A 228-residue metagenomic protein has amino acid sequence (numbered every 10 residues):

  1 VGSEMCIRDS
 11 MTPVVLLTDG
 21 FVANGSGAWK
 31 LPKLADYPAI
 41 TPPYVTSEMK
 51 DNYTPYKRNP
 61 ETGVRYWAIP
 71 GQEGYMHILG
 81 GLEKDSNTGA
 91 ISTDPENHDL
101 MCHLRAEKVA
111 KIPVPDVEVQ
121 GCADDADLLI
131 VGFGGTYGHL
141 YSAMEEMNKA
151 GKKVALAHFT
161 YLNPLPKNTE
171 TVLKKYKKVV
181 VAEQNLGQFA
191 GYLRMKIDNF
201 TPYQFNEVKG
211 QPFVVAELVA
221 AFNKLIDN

Functional and structural regions predicted by a protein language model:
V1-I7: Short, small-residue-biased leader/transition segments that mark boundaries at the very start of proteins
R8-N228: Flexible, low-complexity linker and terminal segments
